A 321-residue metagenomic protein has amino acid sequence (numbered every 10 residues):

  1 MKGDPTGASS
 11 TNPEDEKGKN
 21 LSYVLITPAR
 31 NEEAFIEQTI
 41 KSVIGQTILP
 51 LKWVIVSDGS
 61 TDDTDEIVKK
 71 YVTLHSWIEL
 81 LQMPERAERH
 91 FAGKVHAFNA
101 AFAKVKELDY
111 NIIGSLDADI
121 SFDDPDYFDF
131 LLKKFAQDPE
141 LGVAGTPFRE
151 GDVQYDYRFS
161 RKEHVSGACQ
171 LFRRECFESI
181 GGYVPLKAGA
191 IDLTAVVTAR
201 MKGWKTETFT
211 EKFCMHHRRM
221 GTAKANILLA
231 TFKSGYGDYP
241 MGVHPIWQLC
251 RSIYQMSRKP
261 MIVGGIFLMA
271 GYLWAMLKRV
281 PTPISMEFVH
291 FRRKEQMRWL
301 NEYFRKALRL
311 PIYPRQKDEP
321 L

Functional and structural regions predicted by a protein language model:
K41-P50: Short, acidic, metal-binding catalytic loop of nucleotide-sugar glycosyltransferases
S57-E66, E85, I120: A conserved acidic beta->alpha catalytic loop
K69-L108: Conserved donor nucleotide-binding strand/loop of the catalytic core
D109-S121: Short beta-strand-to-loop acidic/aromatic patch adjacent to the donor-nucleotide binding site
S121-Y157: Conserved donor NDP-sugar-binding/catalytic core segment of glycosyltransferases
S166-G181: Conserved nucleotide-sugar donor-binding and metal-coordinating catalytic region shared by glycosyltransferases
A188-A195: Acidic donor-binding loop at a coil-to-helix junction in glycosyltransferase catalytic cores that engages
A230-L321: Non-catalytic, C-terminal membrane-associated alpha-helical segments of glycosyltransferases
